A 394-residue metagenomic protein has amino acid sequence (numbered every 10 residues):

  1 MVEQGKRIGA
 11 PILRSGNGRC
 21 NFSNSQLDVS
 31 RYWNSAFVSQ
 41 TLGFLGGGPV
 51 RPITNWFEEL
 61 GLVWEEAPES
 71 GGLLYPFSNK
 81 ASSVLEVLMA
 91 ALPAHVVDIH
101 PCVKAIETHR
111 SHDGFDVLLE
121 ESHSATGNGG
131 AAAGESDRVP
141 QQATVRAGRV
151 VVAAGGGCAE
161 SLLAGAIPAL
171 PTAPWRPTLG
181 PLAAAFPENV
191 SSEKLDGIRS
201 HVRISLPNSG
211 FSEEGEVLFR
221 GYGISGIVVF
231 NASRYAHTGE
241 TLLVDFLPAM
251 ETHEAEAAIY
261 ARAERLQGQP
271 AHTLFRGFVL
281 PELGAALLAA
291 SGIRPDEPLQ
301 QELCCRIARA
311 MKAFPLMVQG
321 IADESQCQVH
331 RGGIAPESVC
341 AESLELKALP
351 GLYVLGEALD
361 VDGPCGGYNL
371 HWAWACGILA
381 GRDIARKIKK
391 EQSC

Functional and structural regions predicted by a protein language model:
V2, A105, T144-G157, A164-A166 (+2 more regions): Short hydrophobic core segments
K6-I8, L13-R14, F22, Q26-D28 (+3 more regions): An anion/pyrophosphate-binding glycine-rich loop and adjacent beta-alpha core in soluble alpha-beta enzymes
G16-P68: Glycine-rich active-site loop/strand segments that organize a redox cofactor
T41-P49, G71-A90, G156-E160, A184-A185 (+1 more regions): Short beta-strand to alpha-helix junction loop
P101, A286-D362: A glycine-rich dinucleotide-binding beta-alpha-beta segment and adjacent secondary-structure elements that constitute
P101-F115: A conserved short coil-to-beta-strand element within the FAD-binding core of flavoproteins
A125, S136-R149, E213: Core beta-strand elements of the Rossmann-like FAD/NAD(P) dinucleotide-binding domain in flavoenzyme oxidoreductases
A154-A164, D360-E391: A conserved FAD-binding loop/helix module that cradles the flavin
